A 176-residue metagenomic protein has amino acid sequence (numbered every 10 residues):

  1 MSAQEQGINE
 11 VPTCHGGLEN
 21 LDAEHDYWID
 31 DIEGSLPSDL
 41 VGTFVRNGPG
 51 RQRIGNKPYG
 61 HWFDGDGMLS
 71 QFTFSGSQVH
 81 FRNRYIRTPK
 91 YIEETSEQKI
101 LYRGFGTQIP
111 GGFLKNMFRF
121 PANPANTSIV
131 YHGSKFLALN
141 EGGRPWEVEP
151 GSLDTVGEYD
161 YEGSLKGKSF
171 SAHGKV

Functional and structural regions predicted by a protein language model:
M1-V176: Beta-propeller domains
